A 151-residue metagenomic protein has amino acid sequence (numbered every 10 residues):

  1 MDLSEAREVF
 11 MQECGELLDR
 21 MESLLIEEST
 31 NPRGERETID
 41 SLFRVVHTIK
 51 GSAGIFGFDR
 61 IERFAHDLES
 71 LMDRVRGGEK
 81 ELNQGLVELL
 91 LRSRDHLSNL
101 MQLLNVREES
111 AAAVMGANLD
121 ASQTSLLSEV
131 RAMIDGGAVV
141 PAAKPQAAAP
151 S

Functional and structural regions predicted by a protein language model:
M1-S151: Non-catalytic helical tethers at domain boundaries
